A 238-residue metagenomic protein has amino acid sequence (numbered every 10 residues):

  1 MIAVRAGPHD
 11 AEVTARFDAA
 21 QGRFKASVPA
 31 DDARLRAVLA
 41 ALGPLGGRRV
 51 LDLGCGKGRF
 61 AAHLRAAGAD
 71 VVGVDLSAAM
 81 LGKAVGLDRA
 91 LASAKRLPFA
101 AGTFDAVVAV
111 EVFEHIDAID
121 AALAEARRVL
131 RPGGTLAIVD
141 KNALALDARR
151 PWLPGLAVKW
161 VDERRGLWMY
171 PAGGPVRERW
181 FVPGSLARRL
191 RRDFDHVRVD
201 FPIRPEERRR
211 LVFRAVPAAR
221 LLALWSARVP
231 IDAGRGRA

Functional and structural regions predicted by a protein language model:
M1-L45, R59, H63, M80: Conserved class I S-adenosyl-L-methionine
R48-G56: Conserved class I S-adenosyl-L-methionine
K57-R96: Class I SAM-dependent methyltransferase SAM/SAH-binding core
V108: A conserved beta-strand element that flanks and buttresses the S-adenosyl-L-methionine
E111-H115: Short catalytic micro-motifs in class I SAM-dependent methyltransferases
D120-P132: A short glycine-rich, Lys/Arg-flanked "PGG" loop and its adjoining helix->strand segment in the class I
A137-E163: Conserved class I S-adenosyl-L-methionine
L167-S185: Acceptor-substrate binding/catalytic loop of class I
